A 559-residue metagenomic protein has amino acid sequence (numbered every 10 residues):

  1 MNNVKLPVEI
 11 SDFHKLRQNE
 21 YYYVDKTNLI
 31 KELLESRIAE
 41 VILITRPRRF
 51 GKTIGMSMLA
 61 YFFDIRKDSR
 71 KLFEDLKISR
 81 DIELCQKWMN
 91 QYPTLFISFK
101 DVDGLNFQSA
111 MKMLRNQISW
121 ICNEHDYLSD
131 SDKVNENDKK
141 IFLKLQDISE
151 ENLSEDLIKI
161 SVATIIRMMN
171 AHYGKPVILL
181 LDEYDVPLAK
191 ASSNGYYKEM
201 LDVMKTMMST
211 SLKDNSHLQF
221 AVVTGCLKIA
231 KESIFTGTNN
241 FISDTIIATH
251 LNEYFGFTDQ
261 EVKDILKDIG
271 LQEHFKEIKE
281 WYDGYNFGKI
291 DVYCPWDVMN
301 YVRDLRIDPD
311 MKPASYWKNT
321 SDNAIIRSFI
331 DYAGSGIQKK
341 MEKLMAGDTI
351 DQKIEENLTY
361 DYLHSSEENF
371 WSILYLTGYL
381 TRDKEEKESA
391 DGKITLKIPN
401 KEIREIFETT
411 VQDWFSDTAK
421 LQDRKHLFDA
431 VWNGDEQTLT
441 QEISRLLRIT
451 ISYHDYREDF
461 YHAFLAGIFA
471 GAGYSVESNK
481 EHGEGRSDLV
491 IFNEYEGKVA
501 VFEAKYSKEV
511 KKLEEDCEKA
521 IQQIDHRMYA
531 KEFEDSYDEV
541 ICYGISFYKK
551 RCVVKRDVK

Functional and structural regions predicted by a protein language model:
M1-D81, L446: Walker A/P-loop-proximal flanking segment of P-loop NTPase domains
V8-R17, S109, M113-K159, P187-S192: Conserved P-loop NTPase mechanochemical-coupling segment
E9, D64-Y127: P-loop NTPase motor core
Y22-V24, E74, S193-M208, Q522-Q523: Substrate-gripping "pore-loop 1 plus following alpha2 helix"
C122, S161-N170, E199-Q219, Y529-E532: Substrate-engagement module of ASCE P-loop NTPases
L180, V186, Y196-G237: Sensor-1/coupling segment of RecA-like P-loop NTPase cores
K231-T236, D244-R303, K340: Amphipathic alpha-helical segments of the small helical/lid subdomains adjacent to P-loop NTPase cores
F241-I242, Y293-Q522, H526-M528, E539 (+1 more regions): Extended alpha-helical interface modules used as scaffolds for assembling large macromolecular complexes
